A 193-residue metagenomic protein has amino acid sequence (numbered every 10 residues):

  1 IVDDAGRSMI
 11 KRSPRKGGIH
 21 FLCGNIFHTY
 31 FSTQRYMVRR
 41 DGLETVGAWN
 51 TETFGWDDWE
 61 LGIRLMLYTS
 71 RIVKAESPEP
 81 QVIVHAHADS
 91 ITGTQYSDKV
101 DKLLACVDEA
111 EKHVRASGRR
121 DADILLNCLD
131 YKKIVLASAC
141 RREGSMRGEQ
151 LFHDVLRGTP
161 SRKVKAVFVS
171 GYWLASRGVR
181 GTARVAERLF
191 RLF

Functional and structural regions predicted by a protein language model:
I1-M9: Conserved donor NDP-sugar-binding/catalytic core segment of glycosyltransferases
D4, S13-K99: Conserved nucleotide-sugar donor-binding catalytic segment
R7, D41-T45, K112, Q150: Replace "anionic and nucleotidyl ligands
L67, E76-F193: C-terminal subregions of glycosyltransferases and related glycan-biosynthesis enzymes
